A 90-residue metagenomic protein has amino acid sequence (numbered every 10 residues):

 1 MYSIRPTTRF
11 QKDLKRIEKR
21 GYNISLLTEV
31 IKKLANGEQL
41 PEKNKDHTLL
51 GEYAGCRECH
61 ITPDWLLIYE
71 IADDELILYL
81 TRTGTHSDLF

Functional and structural regions predicted by a protein language model:
M1-P63, A72-L78, S87-F90: Basic, Lys/Arg-enriched alpha-helical interface segments
G84: Residues forming the ATP-binding cleft of Hanks-type serine/threonine protein kinase domains
